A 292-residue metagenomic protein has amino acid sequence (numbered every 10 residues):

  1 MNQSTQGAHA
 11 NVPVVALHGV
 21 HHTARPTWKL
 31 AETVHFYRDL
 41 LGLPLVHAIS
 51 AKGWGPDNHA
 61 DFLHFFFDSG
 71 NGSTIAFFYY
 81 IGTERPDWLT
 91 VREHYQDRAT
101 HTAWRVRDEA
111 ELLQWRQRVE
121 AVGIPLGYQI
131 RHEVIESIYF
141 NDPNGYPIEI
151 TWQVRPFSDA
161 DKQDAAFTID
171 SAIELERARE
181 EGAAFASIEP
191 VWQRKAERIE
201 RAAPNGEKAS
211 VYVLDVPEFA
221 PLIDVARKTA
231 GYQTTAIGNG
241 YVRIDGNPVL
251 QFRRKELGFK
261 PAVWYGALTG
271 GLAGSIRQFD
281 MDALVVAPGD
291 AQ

Functional and structural regions predicted by a protein language model:
M1-P13, R116-R201: Vicinal oxygen chelate
G19-W28, F66-G70, W88-R118, E136-N141: Vicinal oxygen chelate
P26-I75: Core segments of cupin and vicinal oxygen chelate
W28, V106-E109, A209-E218: Short, surface-exposed ligand-recognition loops at beta-strand->loop->(often short) alpha-helix junctions that present
Y128-R131, T234-G238: Short beta-strand
A203-A209, I237-F252: Short glycine-rich, basic-tinged beta-strand/loop micro-motifs
D215-T229: Short amphipathic alpha-helix segments
G240-Y241, P248-Q292: Helix-rich interaction surfaces within compact, conserved domain-sized segments that mediate assembly or partner
